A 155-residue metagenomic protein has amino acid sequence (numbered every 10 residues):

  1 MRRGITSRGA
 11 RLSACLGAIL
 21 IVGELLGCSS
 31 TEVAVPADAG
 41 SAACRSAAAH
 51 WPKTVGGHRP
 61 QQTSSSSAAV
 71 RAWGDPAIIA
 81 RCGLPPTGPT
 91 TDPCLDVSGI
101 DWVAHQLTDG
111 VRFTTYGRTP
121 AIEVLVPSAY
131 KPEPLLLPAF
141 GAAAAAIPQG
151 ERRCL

Functional and structural regions predicted by a protein language model:
R2-L16: Bacterial N-terminal signal peptides that target proteins for export
G23-G27: C-terminal motif of bacterial Sec signal peptides marking the signal peptidase cleavage site
C28-A34: A short, surface-exposed helix-loop junction/capping segment
S29, A43-R45, R81-L84, P93-L95 (+1 more regions): Sequence contexts marking disulfide-bonded cysteines in secreted/extracellular proteins
A34-C82: N-terminal secretory signal peptides
Q62-T114: Mature extracytoplasmic domains of secretory-pathway proteins
T91-L155: Extracytosolic low-complexity repeat regions of secreted or lipid-anchored proteins
